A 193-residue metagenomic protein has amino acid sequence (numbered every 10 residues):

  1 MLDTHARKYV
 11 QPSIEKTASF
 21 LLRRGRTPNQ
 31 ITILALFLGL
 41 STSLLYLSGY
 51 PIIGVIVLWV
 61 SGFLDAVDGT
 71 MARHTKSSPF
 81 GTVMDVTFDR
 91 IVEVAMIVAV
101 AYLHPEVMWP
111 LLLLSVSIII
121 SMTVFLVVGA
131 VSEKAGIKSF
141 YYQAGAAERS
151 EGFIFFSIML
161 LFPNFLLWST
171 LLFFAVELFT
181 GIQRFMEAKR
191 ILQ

Functional and structural regions predicted by a protein language model:
L2-A18, T87-Q193: A feature for the membrane-embedded catalytic helix bundles of lipid/isoprenoid biosynthetic enzymes
H5-Y9, G25-T32: N-terminal membrane topogenic signal
A18-P28, G81: Membrane interfacial helix-start motif at the N-side
G25, S48, H74-T75, L103 (+1 more regions): Helix-loop interface residues and adjacent transmembrane-helix termini in multi-pass membrane transporters, primarily
Q30-F80, L112-V116, F165-V176: Membrane-embedded alpha-helical segments that form the functional core of polytopic membrane enzymes, especially those
S61, G81, V86, A144-G145: Catalytic tyrosine of NAD(P)H-dependent dehydrogenase/reductases that use a Tyr as the general acid/base
G69-I91, V98-A101: Alpha-helical transmembrane segments with an aromatic anchor "belt"
